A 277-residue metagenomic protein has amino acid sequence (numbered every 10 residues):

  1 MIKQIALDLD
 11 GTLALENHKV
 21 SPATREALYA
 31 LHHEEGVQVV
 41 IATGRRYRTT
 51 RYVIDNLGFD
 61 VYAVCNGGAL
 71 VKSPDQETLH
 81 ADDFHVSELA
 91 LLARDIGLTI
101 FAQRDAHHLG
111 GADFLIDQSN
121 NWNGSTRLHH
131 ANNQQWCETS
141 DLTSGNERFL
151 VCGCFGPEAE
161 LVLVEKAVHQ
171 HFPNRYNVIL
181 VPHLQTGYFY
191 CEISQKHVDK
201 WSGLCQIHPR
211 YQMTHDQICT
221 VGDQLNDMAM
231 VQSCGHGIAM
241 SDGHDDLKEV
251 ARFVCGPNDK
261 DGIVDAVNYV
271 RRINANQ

Functional and structural regions predicted by a protein language model:
M1-L7, E26, H33: Non-catalytic pre-domain segments flanking phosphatase-related domains
M1-Q4, S21, I193-Q277: Mg2+-dependent phosphoryl-transfer enzymes with acidic/Ser/Thr/Gly-rich catalytic loops
H18-V37, A81-E88, W136, Q195-P209 (+1 more regions): Short, acidic loop-to-helix structural element flanking the phosphoryl-transfer center in phosphate-processing enzymes
P22-G124: Active-site phosphate-binding/coordination module
G36-V40, F59-V61, L150-V151, D216-Q217 (+1 more regions): Short active-site oxyanion
H80, W136-C137, V254-P257: Short acidic-hydrophobic, aromatic-tinged amphipathic segments that line or gate anion-handling sites
I96, Q103-V221: Conserved acidic, metal-coordinating active-site core of Asp-based, Mg2+-dependent phosphoryl-transfer enzymes
